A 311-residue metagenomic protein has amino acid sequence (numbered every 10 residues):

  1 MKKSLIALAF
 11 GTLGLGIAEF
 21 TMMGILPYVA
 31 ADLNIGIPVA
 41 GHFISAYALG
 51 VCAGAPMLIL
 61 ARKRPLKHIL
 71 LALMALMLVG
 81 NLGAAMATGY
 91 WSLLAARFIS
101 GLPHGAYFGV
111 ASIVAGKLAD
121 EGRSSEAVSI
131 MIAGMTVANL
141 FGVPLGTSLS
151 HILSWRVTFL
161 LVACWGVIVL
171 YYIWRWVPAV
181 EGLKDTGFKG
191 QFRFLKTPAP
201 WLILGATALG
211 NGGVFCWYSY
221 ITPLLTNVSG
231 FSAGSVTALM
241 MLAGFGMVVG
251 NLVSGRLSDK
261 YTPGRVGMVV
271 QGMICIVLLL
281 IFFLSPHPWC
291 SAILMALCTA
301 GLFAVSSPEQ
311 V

Functional and structural regions predicted by a protein language model:
S4-H42, A55, W217-T222: Extracytoplasmic
N34, M86-S92, P103, G230 (+2 more regions): Helix-breaking motifs and short loop linkers at transmembrane-helix boundaries and internal kinks in secondary membrane
A53-W91: Conserved MFS/SLC helix-loop-helix module at the cytosolic interface between two early adjacent transmembrane helices
G80-G83, W91-S100, W289-L297: Paired small-residue
Y90-S92, E121-V177, Y220, L224: Helix-loop-helix hairpin linking two adjacent transmembrane segments in secondary transporters
A96-G134: Cytoplasmic helix-loop-helix junction between adjacent transmembrane helices in 12-TM secondary transporters
W201-M241, F245: Extracytoplasmic gate region of multi-pass secondary transporters
G264-E309: C-terminal transmembrane helical hairpin of 12-TM major facilitator-type secondary transporters
